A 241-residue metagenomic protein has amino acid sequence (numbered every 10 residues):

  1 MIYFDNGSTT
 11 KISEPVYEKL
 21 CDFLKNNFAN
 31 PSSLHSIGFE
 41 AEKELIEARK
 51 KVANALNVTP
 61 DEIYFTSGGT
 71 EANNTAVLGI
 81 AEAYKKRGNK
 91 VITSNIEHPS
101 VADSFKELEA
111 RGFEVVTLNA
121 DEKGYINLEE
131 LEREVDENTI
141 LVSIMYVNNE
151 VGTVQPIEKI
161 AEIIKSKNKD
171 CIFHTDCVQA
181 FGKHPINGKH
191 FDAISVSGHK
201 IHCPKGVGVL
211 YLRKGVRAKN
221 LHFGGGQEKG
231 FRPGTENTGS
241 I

Functional and structural regions predicted by a protein language model:
M1-I241: Pyridoxal 5′-phosphate
